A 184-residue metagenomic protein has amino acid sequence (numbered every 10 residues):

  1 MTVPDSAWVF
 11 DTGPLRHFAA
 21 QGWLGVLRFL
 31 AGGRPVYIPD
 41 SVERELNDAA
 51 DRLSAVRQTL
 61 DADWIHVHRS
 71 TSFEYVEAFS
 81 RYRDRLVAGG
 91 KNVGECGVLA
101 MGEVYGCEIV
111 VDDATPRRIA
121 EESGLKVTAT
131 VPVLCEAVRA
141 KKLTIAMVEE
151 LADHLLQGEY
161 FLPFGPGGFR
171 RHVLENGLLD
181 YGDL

Functional and structural regions predicted by a protein language model:
T2-C107, A114, L125, E150-A152 (+1 more regions): Active-site-proximal, substrate-binding regions of enzyme catalytic domains and RNA-binding/basic surfaces
P116-R117, C135: Positions that flank functional sites
R118, E122-T128: A short alpha->loop->secondary-structure connector
T130-T144: Long, charge-dense
T144-H154: Short amphipathic alpha-helical interface segments
Y160: Polyanion-binding loop/helix "lid" in catalytic or ligand-binding cores
